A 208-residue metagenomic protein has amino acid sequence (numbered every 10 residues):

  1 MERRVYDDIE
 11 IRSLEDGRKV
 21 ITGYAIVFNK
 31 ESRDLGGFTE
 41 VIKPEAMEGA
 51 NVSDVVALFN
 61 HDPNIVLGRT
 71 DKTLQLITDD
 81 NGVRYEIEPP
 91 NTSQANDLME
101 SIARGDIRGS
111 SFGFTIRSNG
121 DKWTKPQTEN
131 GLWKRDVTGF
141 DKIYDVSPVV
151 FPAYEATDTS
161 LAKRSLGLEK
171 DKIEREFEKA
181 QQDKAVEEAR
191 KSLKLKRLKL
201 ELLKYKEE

Functional and structural regions predicted by a protein language model:
M1-K172, K179: Signature of dsDNA virion morphogenesis modules
R164-E208: Charged/polar low-complexity intrinsically disordered segments, enriched in acidic residues
